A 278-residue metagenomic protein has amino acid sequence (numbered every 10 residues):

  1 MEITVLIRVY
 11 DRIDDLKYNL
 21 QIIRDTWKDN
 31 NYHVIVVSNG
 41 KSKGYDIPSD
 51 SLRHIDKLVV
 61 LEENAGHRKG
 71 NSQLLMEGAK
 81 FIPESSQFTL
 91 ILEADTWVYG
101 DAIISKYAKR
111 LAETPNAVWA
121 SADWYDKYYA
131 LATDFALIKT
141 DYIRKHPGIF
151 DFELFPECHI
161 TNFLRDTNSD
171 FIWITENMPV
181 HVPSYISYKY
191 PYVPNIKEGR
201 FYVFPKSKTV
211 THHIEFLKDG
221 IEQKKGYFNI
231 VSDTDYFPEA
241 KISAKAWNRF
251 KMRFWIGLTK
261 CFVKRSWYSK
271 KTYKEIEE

Functional and structural regions predicted by a protein language model:
I3-R12: A conserved hydrophobic helix/loop-capping motif in glycosyltransferases and polysaccharide synthases
R12-T26: Short, well-formed alpha-helical segments that are part of the catalytic scaffolds of diverse glycosyltransferases
D14-L16, K41-I47: Short, charged/polar "capping" segments at the starts of alpha-helices and the immediately preceding loops
N31-K41, V60-E63: Short beta-strand/loop segment that forms part of the nucleotide-sugar
G44-S86: Active-site-proximal specificity loops/subdomain of glycosyltransferases
S86-W97: Short beta-strand-to-loop acidic/aromatic patch adjacent to the donor-nucleotide binding site
W97-D166: Conserved catalytic core of nucleotide-sugar-dependent glycosyltransferases
C158-E278: C-terminal catalytic/acceptor-binding lobe
